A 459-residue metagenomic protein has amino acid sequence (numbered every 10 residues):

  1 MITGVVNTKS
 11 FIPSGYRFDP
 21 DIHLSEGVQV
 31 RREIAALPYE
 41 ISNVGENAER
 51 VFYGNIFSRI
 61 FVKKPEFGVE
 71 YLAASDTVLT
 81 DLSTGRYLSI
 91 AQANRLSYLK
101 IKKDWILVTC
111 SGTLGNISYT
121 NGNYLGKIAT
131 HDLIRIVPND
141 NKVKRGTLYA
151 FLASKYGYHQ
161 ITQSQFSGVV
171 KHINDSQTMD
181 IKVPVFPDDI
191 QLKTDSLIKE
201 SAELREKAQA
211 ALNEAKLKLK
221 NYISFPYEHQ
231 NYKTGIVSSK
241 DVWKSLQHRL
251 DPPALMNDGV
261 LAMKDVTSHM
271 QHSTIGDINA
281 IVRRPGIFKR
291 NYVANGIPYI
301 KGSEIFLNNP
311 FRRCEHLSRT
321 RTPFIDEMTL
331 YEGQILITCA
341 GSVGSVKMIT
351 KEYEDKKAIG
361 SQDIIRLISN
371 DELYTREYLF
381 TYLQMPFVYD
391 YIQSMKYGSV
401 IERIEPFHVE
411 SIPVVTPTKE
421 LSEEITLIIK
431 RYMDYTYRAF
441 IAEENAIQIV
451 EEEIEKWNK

Functional and structural regions predicted by a protein language model:
M1-S58, P187-P285, K419-K459: Non-catalytic DNA-recognition/assembly elements of restriction-modification systems
I41-I60, S75-K103, S273-F288, S303-E332: Sequence-specific dsDNA recognition surfaces
F61-V69, V78, G85-L88, L99-I101 (+6 more regions): Short, surface-exposed loop/turn microsegments at beta-strand edges and helix-strand junctions
E70-A73, I101, I106-T109, Y299-K301 (+1 more regions): Short hydrophobic-aromatic micro-motifs
T77, R95, L107-I117, Y149-Q163 (+1 more regions): Well-ordered mid-protein domain cores that form the structural environment of catalytic cofactors
S97, T109-A150, I325-M328, I335-Y382: A short beta-sheet element
G126-I134, S167-L192, K357-I365, K396-L421: A short glycine-rich beta-alpha junction/loop motif
R145-I173, E377-V400: Short, positively charged
